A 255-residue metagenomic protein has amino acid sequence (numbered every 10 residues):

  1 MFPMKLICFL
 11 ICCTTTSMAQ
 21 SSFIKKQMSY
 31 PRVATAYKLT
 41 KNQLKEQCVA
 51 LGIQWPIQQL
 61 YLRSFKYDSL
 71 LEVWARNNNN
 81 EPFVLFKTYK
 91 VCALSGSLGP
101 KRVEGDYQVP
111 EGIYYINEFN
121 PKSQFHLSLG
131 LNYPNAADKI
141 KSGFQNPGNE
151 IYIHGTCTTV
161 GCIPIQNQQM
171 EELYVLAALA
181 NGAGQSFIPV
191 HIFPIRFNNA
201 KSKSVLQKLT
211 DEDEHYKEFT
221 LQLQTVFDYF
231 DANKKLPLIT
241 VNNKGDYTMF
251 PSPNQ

Functional and structural regions predicted by a protein language model:
M1-F2: N-terminal secretory signal peptides that target proteins for export/translocation
L6-T15: Sec-dependent N-terminal signal peptides
S17-S21: Boundary at the C-terminal end of the N-terminal hydrophobic targeting segment
S22-G52: Start-of-domain marker
Q43-Y61, V73-R76, A93-E104, V109-I116 (+1 more regions): N-terminal post-signal-peptidase region of extra-cytosolic proteins
F65-D68, K90-G96, V190-R196: Acidic helix-start/capping segments at beta-turn-to-alpha-helix junctions
N77-C92: Short Gly/aromatic-enriched secondary-structure transition segments
G105-N254: Exported/periplasmic cell-wall-interacting domains
